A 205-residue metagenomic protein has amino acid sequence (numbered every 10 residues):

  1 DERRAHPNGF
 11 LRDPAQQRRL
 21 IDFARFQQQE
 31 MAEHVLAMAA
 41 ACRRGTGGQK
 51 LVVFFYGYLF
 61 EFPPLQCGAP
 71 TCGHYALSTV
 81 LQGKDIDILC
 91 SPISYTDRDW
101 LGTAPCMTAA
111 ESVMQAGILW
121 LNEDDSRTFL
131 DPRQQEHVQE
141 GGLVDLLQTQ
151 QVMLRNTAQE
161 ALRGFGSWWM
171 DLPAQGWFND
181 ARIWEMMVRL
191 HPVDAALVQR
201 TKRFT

Functional and structural regions predicted by a protein language model:
D1-I88, P92-Y95, G102-A104, A109: Polysaccharide-binding and catalytic clefts of secreted carbohydrate-active enzymes
L36, R44, G48-Q49, Y58 (+1 more regions): Carbohydrate-binding surfaces of carbohydrate-active enzymes
